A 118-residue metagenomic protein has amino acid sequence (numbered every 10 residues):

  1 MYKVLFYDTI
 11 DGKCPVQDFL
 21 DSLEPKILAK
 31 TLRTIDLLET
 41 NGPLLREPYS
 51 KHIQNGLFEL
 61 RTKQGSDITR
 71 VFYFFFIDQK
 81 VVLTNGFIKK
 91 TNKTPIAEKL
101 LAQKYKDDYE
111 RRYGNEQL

Functional and structural regions predicted by a protein language model:
M1-I68, I77-V81, K90-L118: Basic, Lys/Arg-enriched alpha-helical interface segments
T84: Conserved catalytic cores of phosphodiester-cleaving nucleases, focusing on short active-site segments
